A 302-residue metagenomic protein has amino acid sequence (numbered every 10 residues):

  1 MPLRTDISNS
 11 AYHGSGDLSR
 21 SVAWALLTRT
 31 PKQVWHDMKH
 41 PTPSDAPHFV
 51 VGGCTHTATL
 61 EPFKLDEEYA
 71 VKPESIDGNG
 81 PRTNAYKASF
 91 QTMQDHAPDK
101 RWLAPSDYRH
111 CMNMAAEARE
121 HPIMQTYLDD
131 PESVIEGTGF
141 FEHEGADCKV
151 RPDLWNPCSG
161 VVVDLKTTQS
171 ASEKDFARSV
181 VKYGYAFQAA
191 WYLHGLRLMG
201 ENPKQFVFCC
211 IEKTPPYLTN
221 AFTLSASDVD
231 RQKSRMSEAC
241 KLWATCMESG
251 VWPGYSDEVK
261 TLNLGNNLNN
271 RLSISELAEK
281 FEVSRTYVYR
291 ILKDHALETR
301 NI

Functional and structural regions predicted by a protein language model:
M1-K149, T261: Metal-dependent nuclease catalytic cores that hydrolyze phosphodiester bonds in DNA/RNA, characterized by
P41-S44, H96-L103, E173-Y183, S225-S227: Short histidine-centered catalytic/ligand-binding loop motif
I135, V150-R178: Conserved catalytic cores of phosphodiester-cleaving nucleases, focusing on short active-site segments
V181-Y183, W191-N267: Metal-dependent nuclease catalytic regions and adjoining charged, substrate-binding loops involved in nucleic-acid end
N270: Flexible coil/turn residues that form the inter-helical turn or adjacent wing/linker of helix-turn-helix
S273-F281: Short alpha-helical "recognition helix" segments of helix-turn-helix
S284-T286: Short coil turns linking two alpha-helices in DNA-binding domains
Y289-I302: Short, solvent-exposed alpha-helical "recognition" segments
